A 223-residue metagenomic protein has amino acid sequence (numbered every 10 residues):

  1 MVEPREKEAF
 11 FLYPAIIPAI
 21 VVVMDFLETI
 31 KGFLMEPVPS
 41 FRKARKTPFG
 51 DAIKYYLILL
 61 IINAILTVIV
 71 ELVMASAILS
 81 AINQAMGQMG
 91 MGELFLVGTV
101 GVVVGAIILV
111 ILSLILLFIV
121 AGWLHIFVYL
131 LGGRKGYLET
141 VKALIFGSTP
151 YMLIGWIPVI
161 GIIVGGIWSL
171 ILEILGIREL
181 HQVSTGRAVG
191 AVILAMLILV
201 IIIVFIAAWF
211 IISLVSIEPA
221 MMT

Functional and structural regions predicted by a protein language model:
F10-N63: N-terminal juxtamembrane cytosolic/stromal segments of multi-pass membrane proteins
I30-K31, I119, W123-F146, I174-G186: Membrane-interface segments at transmembrane-helix boundaries
K43-K46, M91-T99, V141, H181-Q182: Helix-boundary and loop/linker segments of multi-pass membrane transporters
K54-I78, G98-L124, K142-E173, G190-L214: Hydrophobic alpha-helical transmembrane segments in multi-pass membrane proteins
A77-G101, L131: Membrane-interface interhelical connector segments
I82-G92, W209-T223: Extracellular/periplasmic low-complexity linear segments
